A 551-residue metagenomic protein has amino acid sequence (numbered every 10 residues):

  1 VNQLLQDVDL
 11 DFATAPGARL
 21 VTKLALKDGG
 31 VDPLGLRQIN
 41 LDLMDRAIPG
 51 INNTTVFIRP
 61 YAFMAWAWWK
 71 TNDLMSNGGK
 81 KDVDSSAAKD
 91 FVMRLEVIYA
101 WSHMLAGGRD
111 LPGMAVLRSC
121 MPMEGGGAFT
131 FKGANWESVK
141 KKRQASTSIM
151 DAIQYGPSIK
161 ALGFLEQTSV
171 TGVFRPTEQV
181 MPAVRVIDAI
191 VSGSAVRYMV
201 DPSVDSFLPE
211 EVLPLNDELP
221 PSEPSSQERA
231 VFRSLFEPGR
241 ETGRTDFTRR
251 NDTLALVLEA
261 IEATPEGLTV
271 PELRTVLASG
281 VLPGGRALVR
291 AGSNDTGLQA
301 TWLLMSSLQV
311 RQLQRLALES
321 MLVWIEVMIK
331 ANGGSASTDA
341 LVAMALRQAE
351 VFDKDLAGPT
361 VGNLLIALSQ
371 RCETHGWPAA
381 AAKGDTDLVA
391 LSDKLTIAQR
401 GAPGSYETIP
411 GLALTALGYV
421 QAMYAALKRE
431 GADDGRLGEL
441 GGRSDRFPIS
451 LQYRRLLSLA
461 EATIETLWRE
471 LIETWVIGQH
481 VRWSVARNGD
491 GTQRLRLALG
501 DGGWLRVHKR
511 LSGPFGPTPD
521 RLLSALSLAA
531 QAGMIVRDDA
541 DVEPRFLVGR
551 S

Functional and structural regions predicted by a protein language model:
V1-S551: Non-catalytic recognition/regulatory regions in large multidomain proteins
